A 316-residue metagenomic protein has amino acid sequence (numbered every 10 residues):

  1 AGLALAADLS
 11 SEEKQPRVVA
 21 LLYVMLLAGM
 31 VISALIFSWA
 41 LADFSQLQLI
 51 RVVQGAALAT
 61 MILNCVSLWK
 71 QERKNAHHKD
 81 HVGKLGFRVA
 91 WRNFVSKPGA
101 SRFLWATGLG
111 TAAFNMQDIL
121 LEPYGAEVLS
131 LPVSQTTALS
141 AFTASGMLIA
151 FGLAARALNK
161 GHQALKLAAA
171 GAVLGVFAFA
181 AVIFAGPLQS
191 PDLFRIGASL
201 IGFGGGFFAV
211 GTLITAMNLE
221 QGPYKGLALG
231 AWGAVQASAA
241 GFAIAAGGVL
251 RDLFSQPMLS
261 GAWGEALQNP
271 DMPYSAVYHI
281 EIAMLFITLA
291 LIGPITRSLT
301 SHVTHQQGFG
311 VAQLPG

Functional and structural regions predicted by a protein language model:
A1-S10, F207-Q221: Intracellular juxtamembrane helix-capping segments at the cytosolic ends of symmetry-related transmembrane helices
P16-L41, G233-G247: Glycine-rich segments within core transmembrane alpha-helices of 12-TM secondary carriers
M30-L68: Helix-loop-helix hairpin linking two adjacent transmembrane segments in secondary transporters
L41, I149-K166: Helix-to-loop junctions at the C-terminal end of transmembrane segments in multipass secondary transporters
G55-A76, T288-T296: C-terminal membrane-cytosol helix-exit motif in multi-pass small-molecule transporters
E72-L104, V128, Q307-G316: Juxtamembrane intracellular "pre-TM" segments in multi-pass secondary transporters
I119-T136: Short amphipathic helix-loop junctions that connect adjacent transmembrane helices in Major Facilitator Superfamily/SLC
V173-Q189: C-terminal ends and interior cores of transmembrane alpha-helices in multi-pass membrane transporters/permeases
